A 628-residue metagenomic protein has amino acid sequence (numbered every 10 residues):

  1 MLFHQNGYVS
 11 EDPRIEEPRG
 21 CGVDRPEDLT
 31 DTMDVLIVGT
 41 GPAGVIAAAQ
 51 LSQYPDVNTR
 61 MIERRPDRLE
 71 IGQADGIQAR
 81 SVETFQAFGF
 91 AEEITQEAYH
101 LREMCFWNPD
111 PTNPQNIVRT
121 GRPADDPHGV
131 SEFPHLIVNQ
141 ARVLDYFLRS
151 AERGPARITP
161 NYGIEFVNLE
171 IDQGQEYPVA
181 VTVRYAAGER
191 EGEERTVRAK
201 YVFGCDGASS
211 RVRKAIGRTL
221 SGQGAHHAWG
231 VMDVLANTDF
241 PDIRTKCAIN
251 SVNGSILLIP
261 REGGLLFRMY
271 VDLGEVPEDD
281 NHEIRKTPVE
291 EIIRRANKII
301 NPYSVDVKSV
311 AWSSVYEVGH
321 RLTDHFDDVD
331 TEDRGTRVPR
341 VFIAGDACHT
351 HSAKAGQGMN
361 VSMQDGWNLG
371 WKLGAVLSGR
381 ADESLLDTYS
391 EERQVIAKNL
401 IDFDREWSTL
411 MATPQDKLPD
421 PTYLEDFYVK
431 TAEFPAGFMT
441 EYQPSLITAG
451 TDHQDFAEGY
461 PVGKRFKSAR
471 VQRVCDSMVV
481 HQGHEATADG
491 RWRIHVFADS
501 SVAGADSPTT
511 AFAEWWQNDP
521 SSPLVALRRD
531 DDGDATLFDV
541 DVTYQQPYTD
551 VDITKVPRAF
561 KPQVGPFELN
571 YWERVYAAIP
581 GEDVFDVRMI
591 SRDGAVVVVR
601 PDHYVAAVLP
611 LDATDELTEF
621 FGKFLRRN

Functional and structural regions predicted by a protein language model:
M1-V35, Q50-V57, E176, T336: Extreme N-terminal leader/targeting segments of oxidoreductases
D31-M33, E189-Y201, C205, R337: Core beta-strand elements of the Rossmann-like FAD/NAD(P) dinucleotide-binding domain in flavoenzyme oxidoreductases
T32, G39-A49, F147, G204 (+8 more regions): Conserved mid-domain beta->alpha element of the FAD-binding
L36-V38, N139, T196-G207, D346: Short hydrophobic core segments
A49-D75: Glycine-rich FAD pyrophosphate-binding loop
E70-G154, E170-G174, N250, I259 (+1 more regions): Active-site-adjacent segment of FAD-dependent monooxygenases/related oxidoreductases
R149, A187-G188, Y201-V318: Conserved FAD-binding catalytic core of PHBH/FMO-like flavoproteins
Y162-V179: A conserved short coil-to-beta-strand element within the FAD-binding core of flavoproteins
